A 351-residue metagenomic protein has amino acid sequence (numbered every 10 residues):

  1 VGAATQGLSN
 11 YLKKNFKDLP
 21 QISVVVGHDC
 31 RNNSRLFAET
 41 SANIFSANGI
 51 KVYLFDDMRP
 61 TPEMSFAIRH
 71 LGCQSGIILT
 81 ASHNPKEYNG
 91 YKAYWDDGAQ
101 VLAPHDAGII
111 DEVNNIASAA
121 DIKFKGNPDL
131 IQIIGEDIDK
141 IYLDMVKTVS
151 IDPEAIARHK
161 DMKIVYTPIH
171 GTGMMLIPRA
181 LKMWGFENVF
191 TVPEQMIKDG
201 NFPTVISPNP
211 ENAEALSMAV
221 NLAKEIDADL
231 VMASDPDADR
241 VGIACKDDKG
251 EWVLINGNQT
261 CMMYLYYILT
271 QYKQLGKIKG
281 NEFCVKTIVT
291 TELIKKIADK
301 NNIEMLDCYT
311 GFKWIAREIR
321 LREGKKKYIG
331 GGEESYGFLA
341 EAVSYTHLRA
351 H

Functional and structural regions predicted by a protein language model:
V1-S41, G135-K160, T172: An N-terminal, well-structured beta->alpha segment
V25-Y88, E187-G242: N-terminal small/polar loop signature for handling phosphorylated ligands or for N-terminal nucleophile
R35-T40, S65-R69, E87-A93, M175-A180 (+5 more regions): Short acidic, glycine/serine/threonine-rich loops at helix termini
S41, C73, G173-I177, A215-V220 (+6 more regions): Extended, hydrophobic alpha-helical segments in both membrane/secreted and soluble proteins
D56, I116-D137, D247-G332, G337-A340: Proline/glycine-rich low-complexity loops and linkers
Q74-S82, K86-Y88, A93, L222-G250 (+2 more regions): Glycine-rich phosphate-binding loop
N89-S217, L222-A223: Gly/Ser/Thr-enriched, mixed-charge loops and adjacent short helices that form phosphate/oxyanion-binding elements
T346-H351: Conserved small/polar residues in nucleotide/adenosyl-binding loops
